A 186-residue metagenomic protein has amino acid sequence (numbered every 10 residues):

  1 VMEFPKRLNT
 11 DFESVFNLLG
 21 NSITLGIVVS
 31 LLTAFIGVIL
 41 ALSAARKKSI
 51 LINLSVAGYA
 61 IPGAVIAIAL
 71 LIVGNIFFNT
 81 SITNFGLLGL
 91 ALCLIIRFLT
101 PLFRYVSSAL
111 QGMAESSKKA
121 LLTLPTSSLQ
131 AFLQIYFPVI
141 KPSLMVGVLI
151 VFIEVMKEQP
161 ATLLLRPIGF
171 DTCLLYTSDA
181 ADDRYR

Functional and structural regions predicted by a protein language model:
V1-F4, E13-Q111, I135-P160, L164-P167 (+1 more regions): Membrane-water interface segments at the C-terminal ends of transmembrane alpha-helices in multi-pass inner-membrane
F4-N9, L174-L175: Short juxtamembrane loops and helix-capping segments at transmembrane helix boundaries of multi-pass membrane proteins
L19, A44, A57, S116-T123 (+1 more regions): Short hydrophobic faces within alpha-helices
M113-A114, K119-I140, A181: Short helix-to-coil transition segments within interhelical loops that connect adjacent transmembrane helices
K118, E154, E158, L174: Acidic-residue sensor for enzyme active/binding pockets
G169-T172: Extracytoplasmic catalytic/substrate-binding loops of multi-pass membrane glycan-assembly enzymes
Y176-R186: Single conserved hydrophobic/aromatic residue that forms the stacking wall/gate of nucleotide- or nucleobase-binding
